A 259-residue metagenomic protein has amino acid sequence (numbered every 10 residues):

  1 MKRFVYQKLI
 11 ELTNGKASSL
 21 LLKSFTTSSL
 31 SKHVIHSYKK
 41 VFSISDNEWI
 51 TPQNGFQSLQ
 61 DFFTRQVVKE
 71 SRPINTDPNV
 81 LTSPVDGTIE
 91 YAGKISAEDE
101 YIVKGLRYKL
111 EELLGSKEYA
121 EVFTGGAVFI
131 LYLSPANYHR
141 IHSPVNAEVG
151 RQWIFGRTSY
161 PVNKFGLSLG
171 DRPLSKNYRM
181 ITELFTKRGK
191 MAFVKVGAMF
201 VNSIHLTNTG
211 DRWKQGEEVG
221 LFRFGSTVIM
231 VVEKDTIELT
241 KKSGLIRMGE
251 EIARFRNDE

Functional and structural regions predicted by a protein language model:
M1-E259: Contiguous, well-folded functional domains in the mature portion of proteins
